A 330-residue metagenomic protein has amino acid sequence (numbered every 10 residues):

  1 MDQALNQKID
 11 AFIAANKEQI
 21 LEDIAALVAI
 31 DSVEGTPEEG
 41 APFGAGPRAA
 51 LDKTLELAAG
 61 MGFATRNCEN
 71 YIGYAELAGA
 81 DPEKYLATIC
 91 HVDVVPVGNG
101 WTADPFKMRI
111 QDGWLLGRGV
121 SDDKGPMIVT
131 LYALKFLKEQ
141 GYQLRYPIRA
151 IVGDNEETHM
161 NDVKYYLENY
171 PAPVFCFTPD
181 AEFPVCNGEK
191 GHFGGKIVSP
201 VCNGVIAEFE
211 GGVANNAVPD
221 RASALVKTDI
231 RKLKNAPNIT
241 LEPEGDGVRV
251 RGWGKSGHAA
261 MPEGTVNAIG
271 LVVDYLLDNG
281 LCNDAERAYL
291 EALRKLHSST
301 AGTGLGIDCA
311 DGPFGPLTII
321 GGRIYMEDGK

Functional and structural regions predicted by a protein language model:
D2-R118, E139-L144: Acidic/His- and Gly-rich active-site-bordering loop/insert found across diverse amide/peptide-bond hydrolases
R66-E69, G117, A150-V152, F177-P179: General beta-strand structural signal in soluble alpha/beta enzymes
L116-D123, M261: Alpha-helix N-cap/helix-initiation motif
D122-L134: Active-site alpha-helical elements of protease catalytic centers
A133-Q140, D278: Active-site catalytic microenvironments for nucleophilic, acid-base chemistry
L137-E156: Short helix-loop-beta-strand segments that form the rim/entrance of peptidase-like active sites
E157, K164-K330: Midchain, well-structured core segments that form catalytic/ion-binding scaffolds
